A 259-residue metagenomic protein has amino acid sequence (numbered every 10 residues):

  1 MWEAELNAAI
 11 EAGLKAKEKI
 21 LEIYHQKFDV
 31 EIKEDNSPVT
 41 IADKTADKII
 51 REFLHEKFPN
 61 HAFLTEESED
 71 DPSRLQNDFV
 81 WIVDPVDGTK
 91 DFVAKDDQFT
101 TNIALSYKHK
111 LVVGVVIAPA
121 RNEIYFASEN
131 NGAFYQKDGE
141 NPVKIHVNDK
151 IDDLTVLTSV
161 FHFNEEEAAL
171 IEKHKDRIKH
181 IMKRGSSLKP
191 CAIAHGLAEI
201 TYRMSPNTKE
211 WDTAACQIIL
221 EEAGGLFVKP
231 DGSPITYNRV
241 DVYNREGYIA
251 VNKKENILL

Functional and structural regions predicted by a protein language model:
M1-V86, A169-E172, R184-S187, S233: N-terminal subdomain of lithium-sensitive/metallo-dependent phosphomonoesterases centered on the IMPase/IPPase/PAP
A16, I20, D43, L54 (+7 more regions): Residue-level signal for inorganic ion chemistry
H25, F99, A127-G132, E221-E222 (+1 more regions): A short, compositionally biased
V30, H55, D71-S73, V116 (+2 more regions): Short secondary-structure boundary/capping segments
L75-F134: DPxDG-like acidic metal-binding loop motif
S106-K110, A120, E129-G132, D138-G139 (+4 more regions): Short loop segments at secondary-structure junctions
H146-L259: An extended, acidic
